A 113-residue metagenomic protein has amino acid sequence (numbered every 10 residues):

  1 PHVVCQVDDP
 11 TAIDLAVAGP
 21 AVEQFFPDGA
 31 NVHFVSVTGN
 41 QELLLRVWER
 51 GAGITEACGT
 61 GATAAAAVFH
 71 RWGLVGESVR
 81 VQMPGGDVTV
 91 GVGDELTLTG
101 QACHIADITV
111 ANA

Functional and structural regions predicted by a protein language model:
P1-A57, A66-A113: Active-site proximal loop and beta-alpha junction motif in alpha/beta enzyme cores
T63: Catalytic, metal-anchored helix/loop core of enzyme active sites in primary metabolism
